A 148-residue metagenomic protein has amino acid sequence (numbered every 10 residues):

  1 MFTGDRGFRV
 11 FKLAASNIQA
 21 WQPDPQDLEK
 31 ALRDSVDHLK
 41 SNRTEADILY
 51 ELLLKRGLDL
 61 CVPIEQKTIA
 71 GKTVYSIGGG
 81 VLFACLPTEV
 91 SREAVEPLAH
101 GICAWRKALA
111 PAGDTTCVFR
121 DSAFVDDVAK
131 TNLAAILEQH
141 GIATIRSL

Functional and structural regions predicted by a protein language model:
M1-L148: Accessory, often C-terminal, charged low-complexity segments
